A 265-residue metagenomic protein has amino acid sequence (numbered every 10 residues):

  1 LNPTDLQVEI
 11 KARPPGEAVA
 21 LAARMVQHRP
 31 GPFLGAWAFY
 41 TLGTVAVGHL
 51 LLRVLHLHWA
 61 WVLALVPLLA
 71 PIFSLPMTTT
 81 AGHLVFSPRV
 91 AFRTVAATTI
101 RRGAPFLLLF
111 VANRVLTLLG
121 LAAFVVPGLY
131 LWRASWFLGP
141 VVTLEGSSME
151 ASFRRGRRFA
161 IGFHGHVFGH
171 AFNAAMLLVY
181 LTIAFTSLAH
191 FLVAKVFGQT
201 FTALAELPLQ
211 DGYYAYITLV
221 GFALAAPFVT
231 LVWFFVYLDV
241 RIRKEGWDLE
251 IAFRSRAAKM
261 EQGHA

Functional and structural regions predicted by a protein language model:
L1-A265: Hydrophobic alpha-helical membrane segments
